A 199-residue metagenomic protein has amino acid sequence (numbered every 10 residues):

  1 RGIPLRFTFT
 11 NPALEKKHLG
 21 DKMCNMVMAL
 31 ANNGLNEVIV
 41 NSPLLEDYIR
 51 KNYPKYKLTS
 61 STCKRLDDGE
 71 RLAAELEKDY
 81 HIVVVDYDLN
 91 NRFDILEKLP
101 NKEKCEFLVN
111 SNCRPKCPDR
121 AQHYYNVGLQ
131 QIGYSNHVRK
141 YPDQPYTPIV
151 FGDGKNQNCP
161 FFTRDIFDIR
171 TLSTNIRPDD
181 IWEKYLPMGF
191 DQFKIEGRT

Functional and structural regions predicted by a protein language model:
R1-R71, Y80-T199: Active-site pocket-lining/capping segments in soluble small-molecule metabolic enzymes
